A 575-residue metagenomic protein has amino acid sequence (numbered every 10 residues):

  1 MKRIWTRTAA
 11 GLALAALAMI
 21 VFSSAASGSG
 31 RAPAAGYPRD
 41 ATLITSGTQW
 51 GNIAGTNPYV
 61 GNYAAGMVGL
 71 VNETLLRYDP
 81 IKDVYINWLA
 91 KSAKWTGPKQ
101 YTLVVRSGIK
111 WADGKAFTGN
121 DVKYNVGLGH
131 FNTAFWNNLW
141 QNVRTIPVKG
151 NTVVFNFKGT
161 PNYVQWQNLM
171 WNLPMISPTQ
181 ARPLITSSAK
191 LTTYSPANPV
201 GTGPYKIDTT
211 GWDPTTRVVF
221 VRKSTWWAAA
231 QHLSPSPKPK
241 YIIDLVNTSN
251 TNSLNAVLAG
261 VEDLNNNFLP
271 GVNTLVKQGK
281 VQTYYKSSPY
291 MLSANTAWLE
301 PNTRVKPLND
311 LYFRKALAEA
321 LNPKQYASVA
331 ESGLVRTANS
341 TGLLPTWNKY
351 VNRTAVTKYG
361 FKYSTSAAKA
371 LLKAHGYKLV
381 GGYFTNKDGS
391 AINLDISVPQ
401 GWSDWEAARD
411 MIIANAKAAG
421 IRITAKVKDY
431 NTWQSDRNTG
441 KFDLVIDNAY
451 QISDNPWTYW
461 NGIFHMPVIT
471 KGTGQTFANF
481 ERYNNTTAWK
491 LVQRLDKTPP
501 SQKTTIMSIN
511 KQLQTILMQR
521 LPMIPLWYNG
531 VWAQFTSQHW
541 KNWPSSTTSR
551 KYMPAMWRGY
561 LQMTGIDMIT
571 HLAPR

Functional and structural regions predicted by a protein language model:
G36-P38, K94, N137-I185, T193-S195 (+3 more regions): Surface-exposed binding/hinge segments that line and control ligand-binding clefts or catalytic entry sites
R39-Q49, Q100-L103, N125, V153-F155 (+5 more regions): Short, well-ordered beta-strand elements
I44-T96, G127, V200: N-terminal lobe/hinge region of extracytoplasmic solute-binding protein
G47, G69, D213-R217, A320-T354 (+3 more regions): Detector for C-terminal structural segments
T48, Y63, L139, Q167 (+6 more regions): Local pocket/hinge segments that shape ligand/substrate recognition
K91-T133, V148-G159, N255-A256, P307-N309: Aromatic- and charge-enriched surface segment that lines or borders ligand/interaction sites
N172-S236, Y241, T251, T365-S366 (+2 more regions): Gly/Pro-rich hinge or "lid" segments in bacterial periplasmic/extracellular proteins
T193, W226-L275, D410-I413, R422-T424 (+1 more regions): Ligand-site clamp/hinge motif
